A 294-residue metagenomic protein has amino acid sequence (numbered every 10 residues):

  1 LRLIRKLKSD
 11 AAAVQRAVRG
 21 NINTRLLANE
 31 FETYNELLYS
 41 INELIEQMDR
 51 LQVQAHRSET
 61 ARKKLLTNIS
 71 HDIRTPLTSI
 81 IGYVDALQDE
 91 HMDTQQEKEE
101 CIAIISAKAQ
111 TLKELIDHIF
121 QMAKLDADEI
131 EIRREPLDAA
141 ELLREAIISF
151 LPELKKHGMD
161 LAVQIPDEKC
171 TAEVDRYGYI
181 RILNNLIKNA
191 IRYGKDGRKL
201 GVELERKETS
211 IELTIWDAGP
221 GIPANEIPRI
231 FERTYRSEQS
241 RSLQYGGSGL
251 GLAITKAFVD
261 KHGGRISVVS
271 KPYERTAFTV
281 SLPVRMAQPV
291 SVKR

Functional and structural regions predicted by a protein language model:
R133-I148: A conserved beta-strand-to-alpha-helix junction within the catalytic ATP-binding
R133-L137, K155, D160-C170: Conserved catalytic submotifs in the C-terminal HATPase_c
A190-I191: Short helix-loop "hinge" at the ATP-lid/N-box region of the Bergerat-fold HATPase_c
G197-T209: Short beta-strand/loop element within the Bergerat-fold HATPase_c
D217: Acidic ATP/Mg2+-coordinating residue in the GHKL
I222-T234: Short conserved segment of the HATPase_c
